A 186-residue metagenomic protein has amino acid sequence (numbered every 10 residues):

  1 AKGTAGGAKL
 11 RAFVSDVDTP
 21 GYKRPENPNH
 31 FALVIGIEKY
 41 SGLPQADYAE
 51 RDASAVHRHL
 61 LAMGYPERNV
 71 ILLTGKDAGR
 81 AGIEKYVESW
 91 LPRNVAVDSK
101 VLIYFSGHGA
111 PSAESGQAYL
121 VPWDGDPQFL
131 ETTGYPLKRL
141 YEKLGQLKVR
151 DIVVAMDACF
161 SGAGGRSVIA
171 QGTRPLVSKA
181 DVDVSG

Functional and structural regions predicted by a protein language model:
A1-D47, A62, Q146-V149, R166-Q171: Disordered regulatory segments flanking catalytic cores
G3-T19, A53, H57-S99, E131-T132 (+1 more regions): Functional beta-strand-loop-alpha-helix junction segments that form "active/interaction loops" within catalytic
G21-Y22, K39-D47, I71-D77, D124-E131: Second-shell loop/turn segments in exported
N29, R80-S106, A110-I169: Caspase-like (clan CD) cysteine peptidase catalytic core
N29-H30, P66-N69, V149-D151, S185-G186: Short glycine-/polar-rich loops that comprise or flank the Walker A/P-loop and associated switch/sensor motifs
G36, L60, T74, V149-G186: Active-site-proximal C-terminal subdomain of hydrolase catalytic domains
G36, V56, I103: Terminal peptide-recognition signature
A46, E50-S54: Short, surface-exposed alpha-helical segments at coil->helix boundaries
